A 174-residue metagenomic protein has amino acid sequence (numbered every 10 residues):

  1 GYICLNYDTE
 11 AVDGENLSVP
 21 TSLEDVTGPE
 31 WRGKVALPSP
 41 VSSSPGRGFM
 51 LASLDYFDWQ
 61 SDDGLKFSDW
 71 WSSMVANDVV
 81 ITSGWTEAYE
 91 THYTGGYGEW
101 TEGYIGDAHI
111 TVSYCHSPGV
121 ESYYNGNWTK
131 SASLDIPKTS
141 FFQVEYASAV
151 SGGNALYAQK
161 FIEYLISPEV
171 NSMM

Functional and structural regions predicted by a protein language model:
G1, W31, F49, D107 (+2 more regions): Residues that flank catalytic or metal-binding motifs in active/ligand-binding sites
G1-V41: A conserved helix-loop-strand patch within extracytoplasmic ligand-binding domains of the periplasmic binding
I3-N6, K34-P38, H109-Y114, S133-D135 (+1 more regions): Structural recognition of the beta-strand scaffold that forms the well-ordered cores of secreted hydrolase catalytic
N6-A11, L54-D55, Q143-Y157, M173-M174: A bilobed periplasmic-binding-protein/Venus flytrap-type ligand-binding module shared by bacterial periplasmic
E24-T27, H109, Y123-F141, V150-G152: Short beta-strand->loop
E24-T27, M50-L54, W71, Q159-I166 (+1 more regions): Non-transmembrane alpha-helical segments in soluble domains of secreted/periplasmic/extracellular proteins
G33-S42, Y164-M174: Periplasmic-binding protein-like
A52-L134: Ligand-binding pocket segment of bilobal, Venus flytrap-like solute-binding proteins
